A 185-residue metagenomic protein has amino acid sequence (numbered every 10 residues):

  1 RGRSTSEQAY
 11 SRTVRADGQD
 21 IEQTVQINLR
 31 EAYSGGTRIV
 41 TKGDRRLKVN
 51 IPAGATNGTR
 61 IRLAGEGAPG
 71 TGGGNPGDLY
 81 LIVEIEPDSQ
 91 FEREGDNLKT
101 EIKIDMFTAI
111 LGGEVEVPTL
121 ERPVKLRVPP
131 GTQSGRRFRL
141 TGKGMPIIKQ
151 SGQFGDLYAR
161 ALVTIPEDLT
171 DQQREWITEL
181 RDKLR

Functional and structural regions predicted by a protein language model:
R1-I39, T71, L184-R185: Post-J-domain flank of DnaJ/Hsp40 co-chaperones
N28-Y33, G43-R46, P52: Onset and early core of a folded interaction/catalytic domain in large eukaryotic regulators
R45-R46, N50-R185: Intrinsically disordered, low-complexity linker/assembly segments
